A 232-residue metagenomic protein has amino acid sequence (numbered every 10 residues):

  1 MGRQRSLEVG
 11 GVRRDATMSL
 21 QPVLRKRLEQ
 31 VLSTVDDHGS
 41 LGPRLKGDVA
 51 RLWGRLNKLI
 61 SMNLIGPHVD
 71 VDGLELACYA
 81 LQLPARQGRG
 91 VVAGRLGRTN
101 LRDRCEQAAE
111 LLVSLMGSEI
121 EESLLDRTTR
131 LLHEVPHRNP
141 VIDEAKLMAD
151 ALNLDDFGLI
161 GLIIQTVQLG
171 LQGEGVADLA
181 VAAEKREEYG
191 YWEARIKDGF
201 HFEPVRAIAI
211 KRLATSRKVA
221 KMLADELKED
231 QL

Functional and structural regions predicted by a protein language model:
G11, S19, G39-H68, A80 (+2 more regions): Divalent metal-dependent phosphate-bond-processing catalytic cores, especially two-metal-ion Mg2+/Mn2+ enzymes that act
L24-W53, L83-T99: Active-site flanking loop/helix segments enriched in acidic
K46, A50-W53, V71-L76, E122-H133 (+1 more regions): Short, well-structured alpha-helical segments
L52-W53, N57, D103-M116: An active-site-proximal "capping" alpha-helix that borders the catalytic cofactor pocket
N63, M116-I120: Inter-helical turn/loop segments and adjacent helix faces that build the functional surface of alpha-helical bundle
V69-G97, R104, A108, T128-R138 (+1 more regions): His-Asp-centered metal-binding catalytic motifs of divalent-metal-dependent phosphohydrolases/nucleases
